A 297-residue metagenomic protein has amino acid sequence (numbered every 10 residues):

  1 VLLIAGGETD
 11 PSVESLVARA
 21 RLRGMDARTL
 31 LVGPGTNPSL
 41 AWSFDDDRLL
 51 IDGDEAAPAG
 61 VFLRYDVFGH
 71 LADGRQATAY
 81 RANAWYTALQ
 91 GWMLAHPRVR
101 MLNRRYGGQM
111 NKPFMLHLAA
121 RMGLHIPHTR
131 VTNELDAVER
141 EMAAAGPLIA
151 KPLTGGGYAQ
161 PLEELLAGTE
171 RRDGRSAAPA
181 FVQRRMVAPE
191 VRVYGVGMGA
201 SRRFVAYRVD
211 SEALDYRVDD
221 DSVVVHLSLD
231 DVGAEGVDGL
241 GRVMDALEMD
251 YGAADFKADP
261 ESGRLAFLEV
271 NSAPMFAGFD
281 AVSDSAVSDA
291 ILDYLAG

Functional and structural regions predicted by a protein language model:
V1-L3: Extreme N-terminal starter segment of soluble prokaryotic enzymes
G7-R23, L30-I126: Conserved N-proximal alpha/beta basic substrate-recognition cap immediately N-terminal to, or forming the N-lobe
A20, A143-V243: Phosphate-binding site of ATP-dependent enzymes
R21-G24, F44-D46, G195-R202, P260-G263: Short acidic-glycine loop/turn motifs at beta-strand connectors
M110-P161: Loop-centered beta-sheet repeat module
H128, I149, A180-V182, Y251-A254: A short linear hydrophobic-aromatic micro-motif
L148, R202-V205, G252, R264-L268: Protein kinase-like catalytic core scaffold
D231, D245-M249, A258-G297: C-terminal active-site "lid" helix and adjoining low-complexity regulatory extension at the edge of ATP-using catalytic
